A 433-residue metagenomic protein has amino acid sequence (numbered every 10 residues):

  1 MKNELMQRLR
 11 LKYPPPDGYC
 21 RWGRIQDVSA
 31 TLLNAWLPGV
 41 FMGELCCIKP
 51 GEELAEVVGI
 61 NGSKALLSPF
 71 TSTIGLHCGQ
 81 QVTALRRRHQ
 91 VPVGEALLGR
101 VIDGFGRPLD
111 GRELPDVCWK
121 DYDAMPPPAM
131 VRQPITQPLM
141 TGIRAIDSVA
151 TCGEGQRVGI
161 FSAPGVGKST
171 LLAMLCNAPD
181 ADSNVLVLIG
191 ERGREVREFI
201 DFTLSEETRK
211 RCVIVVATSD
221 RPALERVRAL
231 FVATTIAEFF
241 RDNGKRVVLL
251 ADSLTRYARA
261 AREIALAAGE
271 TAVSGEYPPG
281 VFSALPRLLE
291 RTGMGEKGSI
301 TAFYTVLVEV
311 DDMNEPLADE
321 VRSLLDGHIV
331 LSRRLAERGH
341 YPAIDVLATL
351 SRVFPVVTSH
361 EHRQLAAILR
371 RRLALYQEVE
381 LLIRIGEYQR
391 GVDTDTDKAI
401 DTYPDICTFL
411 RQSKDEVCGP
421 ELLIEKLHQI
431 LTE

Functional and structural regions predicted by a protein language model:
M1-Y13, L422, K426-E433: Short, charged, intrinsically disordered terminal tails
K2-G18, R24-T141: Acidic-enriched and Gly/Ser
M6-L9, L85, T141-I146, A233 (+2 more regions): Phosphate-interacting basic helix/loop segments used at nucleotide- and nucleic-acid interfaces
C20, A96-L97, D147, A233: Glycine/charge-rich, flexible interdomain linkers and switch-proximal surface loops that mediate coupling
Q80-V82, A96, L109-Q156, S169-M174 (+2 more regions): P-loop NTPase nucleotide-binding/switch module
S148-A150, G155-E433: P-loop NTPase catalytic core
